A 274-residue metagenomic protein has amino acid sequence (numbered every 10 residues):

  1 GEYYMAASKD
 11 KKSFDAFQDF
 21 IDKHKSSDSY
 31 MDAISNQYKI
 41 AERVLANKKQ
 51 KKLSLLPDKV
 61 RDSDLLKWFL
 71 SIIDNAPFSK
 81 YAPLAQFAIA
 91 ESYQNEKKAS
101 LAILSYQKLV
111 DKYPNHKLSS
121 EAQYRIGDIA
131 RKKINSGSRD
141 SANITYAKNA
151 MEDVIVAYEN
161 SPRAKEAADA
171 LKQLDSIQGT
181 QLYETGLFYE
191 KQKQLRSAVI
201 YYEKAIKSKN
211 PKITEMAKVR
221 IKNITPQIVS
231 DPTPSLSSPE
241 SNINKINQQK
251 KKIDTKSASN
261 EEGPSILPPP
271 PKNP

Functional and structural regions predicted by a protein language model:
G1-P274: Acidic, polar-rich low-complexity tracts and alpha-helical solenoid repeat scaffolds
